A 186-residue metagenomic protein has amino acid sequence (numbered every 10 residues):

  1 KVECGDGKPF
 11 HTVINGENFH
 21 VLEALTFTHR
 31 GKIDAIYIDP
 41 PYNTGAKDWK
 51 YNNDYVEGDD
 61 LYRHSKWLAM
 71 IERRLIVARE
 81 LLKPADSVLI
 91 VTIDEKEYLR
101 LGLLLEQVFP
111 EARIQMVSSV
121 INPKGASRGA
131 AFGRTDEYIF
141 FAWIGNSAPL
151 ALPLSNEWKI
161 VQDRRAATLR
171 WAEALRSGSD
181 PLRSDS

Functional and structural regions predicted by a protein language model:
K1-A35, G45-H64, R73: DnaQ-like (DEDDh/DEDDy) 3′-5′ exonuclease domain used for proofreading and 3′-end trimming on nucleic acids
L25, G45-N52, L101-L103, G129 (+1 more regions): Short, solvent-exposed loop/turn and secondary-structure capping segments
F27-R30, L103-E111, G133-R134: Short, surface-exposed basic-aromatic patches at helix termini and helix-loop junctions that form
H64-S118: Conserved Class I SAM-dependent methyltransferase catalytic core
R113-A131: Short, surface-exposed recognition loops and adjoining beta-strand edges that mediate ligand/DNA contacts, enriched
G125-D185: Flexible, glycine-/basic-rich loop-and-beta segments that form/coincide with the SAM-dependent methyltransferase
